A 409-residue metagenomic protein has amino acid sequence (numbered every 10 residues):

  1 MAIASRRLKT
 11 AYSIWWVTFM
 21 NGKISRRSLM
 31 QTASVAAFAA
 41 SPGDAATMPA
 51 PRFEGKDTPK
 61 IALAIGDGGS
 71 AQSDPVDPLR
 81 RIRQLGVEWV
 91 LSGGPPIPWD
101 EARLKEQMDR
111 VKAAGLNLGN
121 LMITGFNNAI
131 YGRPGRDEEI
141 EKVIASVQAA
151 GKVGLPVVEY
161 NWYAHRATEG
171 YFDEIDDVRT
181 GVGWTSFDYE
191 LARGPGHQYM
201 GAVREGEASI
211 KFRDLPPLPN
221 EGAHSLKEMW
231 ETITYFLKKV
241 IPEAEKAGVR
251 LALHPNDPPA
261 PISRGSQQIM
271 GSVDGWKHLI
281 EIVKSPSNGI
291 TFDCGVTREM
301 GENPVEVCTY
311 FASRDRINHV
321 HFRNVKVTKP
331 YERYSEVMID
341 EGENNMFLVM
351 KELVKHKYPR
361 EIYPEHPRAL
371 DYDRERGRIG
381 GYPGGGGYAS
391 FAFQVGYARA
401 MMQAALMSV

Functional and structural regions predicted by a protein language model:
M1-I24: N-terminal secretory signal peptides
N21-T58, P78, A129-G132, G151-P156 (+6 more regions): Histidine-acidic metal/acid-base catalytic patches
A50-D74: Boundary/entry segment of secreted carbohydrate-active catalytic domains
A62-G66, G93, G119-M122, E159-N161 (+4 more regions): A cross-family glycoside hydrolase active-site/sugar-binding cleft signature
D67-G69, P96, T124-N127, W162-R166 (+4 more regions): Active-site-proximal loop/turn and secondary-structure-junction residues that shape catalytic pockets, frequently
G69-I82, E139-V147, N303-T309: Short, acidic/polar
V76-G93, V153: Catalytic domains of carbohydrate-active enzymes, especially glycoside hydrolases
G93-T234, K246, V296, V354 (+1 more regions): Structural motif corresponding to the early beta-alpha repeats
